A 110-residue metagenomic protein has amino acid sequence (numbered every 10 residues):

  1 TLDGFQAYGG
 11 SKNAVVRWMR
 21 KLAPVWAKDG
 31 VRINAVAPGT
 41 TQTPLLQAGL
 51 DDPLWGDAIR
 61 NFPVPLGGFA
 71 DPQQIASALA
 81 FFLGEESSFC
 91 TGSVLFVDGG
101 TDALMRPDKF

Functional and structural regions predicted by a protein language model:
T1, T41-V64, L104-F110: A glycine/serine/threonine-rich, flexible loop-to-helix segment that serves as the NAD(P) cofactor-binding "lid"
T1-K28, T40: Catalytic loop of short-chain dehydrogenase/reductase
M19-R20, A76-L79, L83: Short-chain dehydrogenase/reductase
A27, R32, C90-G92: Short, small/polar-rich loop/turn modules that mediate ligand/substrate recognition or access, typified
R32-Q42, L83, F96-D98: Conserved SDR Rossmann-fold cofactor-binding beta-strand/turn motif
P63-I75, E86: A conserved structural motif in NAD(P)-dependent oxidoreductases
T91-F110: Short C-terminal tail/terminal secondary-structure segment of NAD(P)H-dependent dehydrogenase/reductase domains
